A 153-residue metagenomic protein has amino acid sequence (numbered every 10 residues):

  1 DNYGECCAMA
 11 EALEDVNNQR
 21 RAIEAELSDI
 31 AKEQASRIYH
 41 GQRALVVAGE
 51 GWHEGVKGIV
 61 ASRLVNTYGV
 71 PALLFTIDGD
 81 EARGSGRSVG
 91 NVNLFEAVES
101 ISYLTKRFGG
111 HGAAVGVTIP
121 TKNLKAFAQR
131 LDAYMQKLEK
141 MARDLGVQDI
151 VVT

Functional and structural regions predicted by a protein language model:
D1-D132, K137, A142, G146-V147: Hydrophobic helix-and-loop "lid/oligomerization" segment in the mid-to-C-terminal part of catalytic domains
D149-T153: Short, conserved secondary-structure transition motifs
